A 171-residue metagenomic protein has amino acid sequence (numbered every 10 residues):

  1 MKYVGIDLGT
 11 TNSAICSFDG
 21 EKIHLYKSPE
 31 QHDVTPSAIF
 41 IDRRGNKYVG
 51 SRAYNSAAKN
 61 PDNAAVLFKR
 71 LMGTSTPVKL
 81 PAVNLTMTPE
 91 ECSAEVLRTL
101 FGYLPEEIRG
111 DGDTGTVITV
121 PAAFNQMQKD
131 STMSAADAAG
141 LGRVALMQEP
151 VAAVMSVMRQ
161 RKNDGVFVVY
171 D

Functional and structural regions predicted by a protein language model:
M1-P36, I41-Y170: N-terminal phosphate-binding loop and flanking beta/alpha elements of the actin-like ATPase fold
